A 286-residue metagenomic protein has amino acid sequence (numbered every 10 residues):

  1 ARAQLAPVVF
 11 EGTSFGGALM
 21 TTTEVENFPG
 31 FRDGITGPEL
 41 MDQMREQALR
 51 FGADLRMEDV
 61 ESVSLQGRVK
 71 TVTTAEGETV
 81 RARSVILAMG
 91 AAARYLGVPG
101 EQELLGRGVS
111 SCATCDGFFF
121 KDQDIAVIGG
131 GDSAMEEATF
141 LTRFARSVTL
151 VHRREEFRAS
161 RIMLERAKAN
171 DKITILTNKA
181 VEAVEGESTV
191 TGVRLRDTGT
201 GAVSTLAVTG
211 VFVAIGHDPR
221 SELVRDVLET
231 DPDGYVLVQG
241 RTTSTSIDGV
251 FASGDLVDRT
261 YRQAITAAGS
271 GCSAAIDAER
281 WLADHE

Functional and structural regions predicted by a protein language model:
A1, A134, A138, A252-S253 (+2 more regions): Small-residue (primarily alanine) positions within well-ordered alpha-helices, especially packing/interaction faces
A1-F51, Q123-D124, G129, S133-R161 (+2 more regions): Beta1-alpha1 glycine-rich phosphate/pyrophosphate-binding loop at the start of Rossmann-like nucleotide-binding domains
E11, G17, S62, G77-E78 (+5 more regions): Short secondary-structure boundary/capping segments
S14, A91-A93, D132-S133, D258: Residue-level detector of alpha-helix initiation sites
A18, Y95-L96, M135-E136, R158 (+3 more regions): Glycine/Thr-rich phosphate-binding loops of Rossmann-like dinucleotide-binding domains
R45-T74, T79-A82, T142-G240, R280-E286: A Rossmann-like FAD-binding core segment of flavoenzymes
F51, L55-K121, G130: Glycine/small-residue-rich loop that forms an oxyanion/phosphate-binding "nest" at active or ligand-binding sites
A92, G97, Q102-F119, I215-R262 (+3 more regions): FAD-site-proximal beta/loop scaffold in flavoenzymes
